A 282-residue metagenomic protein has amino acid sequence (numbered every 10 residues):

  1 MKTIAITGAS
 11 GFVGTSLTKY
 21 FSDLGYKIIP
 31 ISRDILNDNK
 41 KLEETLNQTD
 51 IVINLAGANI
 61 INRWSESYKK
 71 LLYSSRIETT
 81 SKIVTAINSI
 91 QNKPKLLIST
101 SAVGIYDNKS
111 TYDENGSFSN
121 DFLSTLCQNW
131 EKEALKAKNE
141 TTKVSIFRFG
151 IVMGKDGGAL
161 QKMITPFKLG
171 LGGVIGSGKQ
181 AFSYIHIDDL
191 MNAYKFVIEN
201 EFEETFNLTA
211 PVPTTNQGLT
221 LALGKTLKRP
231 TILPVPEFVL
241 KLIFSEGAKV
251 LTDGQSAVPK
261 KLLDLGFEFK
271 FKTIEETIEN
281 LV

Functional and structural regions predicted by a protein language model:
I4-F21: N-terminal Rossmann NAD(P)H-binding glycine-rich loop of SDR-like oxidoreductase domains
I35-K82, A86: NAD(P)H-binding glycine-rich loop region in Rossmannoid oxidoreductase-like domains and their noncatalytic homologs
S81-D121: Conserved Rossmann-fold NAD(P)-dependent oxidoreductase catalytic core, especially the SDR/UDP-sugar
N120-V144: Active-site Tyr-X1-5-Lys
Q128, E140-T142, M153-K162, F196-F206: Glycine/proline-rich active-site loop of Rossmann-fold NAD(P)-dependent oxidoreductases
I164-G172, Q180-P213: Alpha-helical substrate-binding/gating segment
E199-E246, E279: Mid/C-terminal beta-alpha module of Rossmann-like enzyme folds, strongest in SDR-family dehydrogenases/epimerases
K249-V282: C-terminal amphipathic/interface module of NAD(P)-dependent oxidoreductases and related NAD-binding regulators
